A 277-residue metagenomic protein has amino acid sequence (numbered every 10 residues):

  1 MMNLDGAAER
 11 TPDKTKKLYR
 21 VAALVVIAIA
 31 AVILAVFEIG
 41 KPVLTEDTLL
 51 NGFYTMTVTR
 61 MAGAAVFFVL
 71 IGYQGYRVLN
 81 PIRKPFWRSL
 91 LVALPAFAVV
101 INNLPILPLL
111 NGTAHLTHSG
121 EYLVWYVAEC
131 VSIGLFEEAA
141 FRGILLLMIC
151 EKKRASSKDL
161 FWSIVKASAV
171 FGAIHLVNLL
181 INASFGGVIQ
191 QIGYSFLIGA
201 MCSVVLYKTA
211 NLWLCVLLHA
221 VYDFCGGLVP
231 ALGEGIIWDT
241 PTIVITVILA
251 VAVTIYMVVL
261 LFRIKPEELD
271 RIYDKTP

Functional and structural regions predicted by a protein language model:
M1-L79, F224-P277: N-terminal, membrane-interfacial amphipathic/helix-forming hydrophobic leader that caps and precedes the first
N3-K16, P81-F86, L116-G120, A167-G172 (+1 more regions): Hydrophobic, membrane-facing alpha-helical anchors
L18-V26, G52-R60, R88-V92, Y122-Y126 (+6 more regions): Residue-level signature of transmembrane alpha-helical entry/exit and packing/kink sites in multi-pass membrane
V36-E46, N103-T113, L176-A183, L228-G233: Juxtamembrane "helix-exit" motif on the non-cytosolic side of transmembrane helices
V43-M56, I71-A140, I144-S156, I236 (+1 more regions): Juxtamembrane helix-loop-helix connectors linking adjacent transmembrane helices in multi-pass membrane enzymes
A62-G63, N102, I174: Membrane-embedded alpha-helical transmembrane segments of multi-pass integral membrane proteins
Y126-T276: Transmembrane helix-loop-helix hairpins at the membrane interface of multi-pass integral membrane proteins
